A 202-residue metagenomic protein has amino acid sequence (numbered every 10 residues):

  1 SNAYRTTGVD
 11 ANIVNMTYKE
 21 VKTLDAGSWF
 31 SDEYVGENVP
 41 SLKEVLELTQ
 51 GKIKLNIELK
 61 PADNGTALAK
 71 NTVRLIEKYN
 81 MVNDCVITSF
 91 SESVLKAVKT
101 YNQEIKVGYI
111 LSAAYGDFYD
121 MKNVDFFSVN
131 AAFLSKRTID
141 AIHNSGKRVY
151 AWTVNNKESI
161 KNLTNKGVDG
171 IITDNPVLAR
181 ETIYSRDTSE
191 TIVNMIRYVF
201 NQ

Functional and structural regions predicted by a protein language model:
S1-K106, V129, H143-S145, V199-N201: Metal-dependent phosphodiesterase/phospholipase catalytic core, i.e., the His/Asp/Glu-rich active-site region
D32-G36, G108-Q202: C-terminal active-site rim and adjoining tail of enzyme catalytic domains
